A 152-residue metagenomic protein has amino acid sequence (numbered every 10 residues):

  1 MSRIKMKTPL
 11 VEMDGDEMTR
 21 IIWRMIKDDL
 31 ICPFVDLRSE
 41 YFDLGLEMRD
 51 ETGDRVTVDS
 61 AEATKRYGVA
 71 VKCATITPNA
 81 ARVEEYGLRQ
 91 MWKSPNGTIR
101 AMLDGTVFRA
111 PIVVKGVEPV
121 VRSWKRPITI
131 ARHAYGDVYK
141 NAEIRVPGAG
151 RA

Functional and structural regions predicted by a protein language model:
M1-A152: Metallocofactor- and cofactor-centric catalytic cores in central/energy metabolism, strongly enriched
